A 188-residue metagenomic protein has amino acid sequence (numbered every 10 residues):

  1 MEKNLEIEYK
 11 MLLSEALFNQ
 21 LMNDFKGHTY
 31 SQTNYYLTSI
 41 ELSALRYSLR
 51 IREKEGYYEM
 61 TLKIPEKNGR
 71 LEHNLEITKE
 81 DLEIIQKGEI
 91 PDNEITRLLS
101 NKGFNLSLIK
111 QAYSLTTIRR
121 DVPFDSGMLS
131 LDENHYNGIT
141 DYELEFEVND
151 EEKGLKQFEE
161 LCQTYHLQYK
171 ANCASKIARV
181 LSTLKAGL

Functional and structural regions predicted by a protein language model:
M1-L188: Phosphate-end processing signature that detects enzymes handling 5′-triphosphorylated RNA and polyphosphate
